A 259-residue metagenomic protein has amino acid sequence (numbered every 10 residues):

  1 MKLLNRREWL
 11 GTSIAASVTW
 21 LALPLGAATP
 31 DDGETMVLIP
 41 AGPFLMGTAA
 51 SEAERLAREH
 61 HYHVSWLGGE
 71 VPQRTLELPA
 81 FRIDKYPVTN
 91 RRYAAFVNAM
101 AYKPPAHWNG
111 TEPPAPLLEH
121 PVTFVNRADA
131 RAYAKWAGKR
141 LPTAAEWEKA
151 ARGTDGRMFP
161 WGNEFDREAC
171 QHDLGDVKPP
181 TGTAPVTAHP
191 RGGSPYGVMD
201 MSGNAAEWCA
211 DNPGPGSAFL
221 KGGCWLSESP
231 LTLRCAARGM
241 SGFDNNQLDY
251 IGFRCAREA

Functional and structural regions predicted by a protein language model:
M1-W20: N-terminal secretory signal peptides and thylakoid transit peptides that target proteins across membranes
E8, T12, R91, A95-N98 (+2 more regions): Residue-level signal for well-ordered alpha-helical scaffold segments within enzymatic catalytic domains
L21-L38: C-terminal segment of N-terminal export signals and the immediately downstream linker at the start of the mature
M36, P43, Q73-T75, A80: Well-ordered beta-strand positions in beta-sheet-rich domains
I39, L45-E54, R58-S65, K103-D249: Functional-site microenvironments in short loops/helix caps that host divalent-cation chemistry
W66-Q73: LRR flanking "cap" motifs
F81, V88, A94-A106, A137-G138: Short capping motifs at secondary-structure boundaries
D249-A259: Short, structured beta-strand segments at or near domain termini in extracellular proteins/domains
